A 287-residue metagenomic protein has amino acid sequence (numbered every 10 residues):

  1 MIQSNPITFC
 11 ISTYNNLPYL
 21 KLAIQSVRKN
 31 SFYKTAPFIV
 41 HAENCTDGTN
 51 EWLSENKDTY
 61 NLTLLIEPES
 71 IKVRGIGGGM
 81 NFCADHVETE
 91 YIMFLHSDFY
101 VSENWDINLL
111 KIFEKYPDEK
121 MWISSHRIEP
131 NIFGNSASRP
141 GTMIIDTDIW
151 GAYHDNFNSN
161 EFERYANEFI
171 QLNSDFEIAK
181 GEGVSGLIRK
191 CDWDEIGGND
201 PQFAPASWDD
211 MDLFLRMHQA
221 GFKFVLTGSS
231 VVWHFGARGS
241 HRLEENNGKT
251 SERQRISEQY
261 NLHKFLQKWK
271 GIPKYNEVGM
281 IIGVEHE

Functional and structural regions predicted by a protein language model:
Q25-T35: Short, acidic, metal-binding catalytic loop of nucleotide-sugar glycosyltransferases
A42-E51: A conserved acidic beta->alpha catalytic loop
E69-V87: Glycine-rich, basic loop-to-helix element that forms the pyrophosphate-binding segment of sugar-nucleotide handling
G77, G151-I188: A recurrent flexible, glycine/aromatic-enriched loop bordering the glycosyltransferase active site that acts as
I92: Short aromatic/hydrophobic "clamp" motif used to bind/position activated sugar donors
Y100, N104-H154: Conserved donor NDP-sugar-binding/catalytic core segment of glycosyltransferases
L109, A179-G197, Q202-V231: A short, conserved alpha-helix in the catalytic core of glycosyltransferases
N131, A137, F214-E287: Active-site-adjacent helix/loop segment of glycosyltransferases that harbors family-specific signature motifs
